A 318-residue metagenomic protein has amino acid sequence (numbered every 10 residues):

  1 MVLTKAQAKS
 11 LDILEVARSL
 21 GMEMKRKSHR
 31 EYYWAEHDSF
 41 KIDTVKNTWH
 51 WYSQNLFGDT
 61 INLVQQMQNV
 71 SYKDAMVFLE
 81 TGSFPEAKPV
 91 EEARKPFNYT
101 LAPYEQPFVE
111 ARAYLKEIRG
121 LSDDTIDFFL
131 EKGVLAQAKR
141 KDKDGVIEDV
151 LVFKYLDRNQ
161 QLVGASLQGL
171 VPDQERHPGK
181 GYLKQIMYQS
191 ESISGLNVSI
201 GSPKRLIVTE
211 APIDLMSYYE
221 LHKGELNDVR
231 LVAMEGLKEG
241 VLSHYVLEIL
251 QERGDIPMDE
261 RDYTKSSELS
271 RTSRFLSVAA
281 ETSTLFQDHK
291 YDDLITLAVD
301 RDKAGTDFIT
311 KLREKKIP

Functional and structural regions predicted by a protein language model:
M1-A6, N55-G58, H222-P318: TOPRIM fold recognition
M1-P85: N-terminal structured subdomain of primase-like DNA metabolism proteins
W51, V64, L115, F153 (+4 more regions): Terminal peptide-recognition signature
Q66, L215-K223: Short active-site loop/helix that positions an aromatic residue
G82-K95: Intrinsically disordered, low-complexity linkers and terminal tails enriched in Pro/Gly and often acidic or mixed-charge
R94-I200, G224: Basic, glycine-enriched DNA-binding surface that flanks or lies within the catalytic cores of DNA
V171-P172, I213-L215, L237-G240: Short, catalytically relevant binding-site loops at active-site mouths
S202-L206, D293-T296: Short active-site oxyanion
